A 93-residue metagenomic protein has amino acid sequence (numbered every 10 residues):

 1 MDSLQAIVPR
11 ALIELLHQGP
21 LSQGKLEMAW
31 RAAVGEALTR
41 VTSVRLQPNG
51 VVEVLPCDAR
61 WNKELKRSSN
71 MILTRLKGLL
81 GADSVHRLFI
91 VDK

Functional and structural regions predicted by a protein language model:
M1-A32, S43-N49, L80-K93: N-terminal presequence-like segments and adjacent domain-start helices
G35-R40: Short amphipathic beta-strand starts and helix->beta connectors
P48-S69, V91: A short interface-forming secondary-structure element
N62-S84: Short, non-transmembrane amphipathic alpha-helical segments
